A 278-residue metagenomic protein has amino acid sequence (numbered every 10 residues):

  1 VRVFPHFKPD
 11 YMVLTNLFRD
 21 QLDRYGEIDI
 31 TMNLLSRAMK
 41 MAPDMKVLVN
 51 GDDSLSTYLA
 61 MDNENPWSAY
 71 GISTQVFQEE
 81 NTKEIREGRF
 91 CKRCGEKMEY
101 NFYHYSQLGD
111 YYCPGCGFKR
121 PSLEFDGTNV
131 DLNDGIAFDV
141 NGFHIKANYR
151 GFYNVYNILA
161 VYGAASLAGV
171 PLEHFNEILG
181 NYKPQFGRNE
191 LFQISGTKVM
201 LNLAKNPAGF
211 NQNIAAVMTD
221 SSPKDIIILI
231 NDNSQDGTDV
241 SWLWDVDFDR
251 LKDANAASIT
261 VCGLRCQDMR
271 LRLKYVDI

Functional and structural regions predicted by a protein language model:
R2-N101: Flexible active-site lid/hinge loop adjacent to a nucleotide/diphosphate and Mg2+-phosphate binding pocket
H6-N16, Q107-S122, Y149-G180: A conserved, hydrophobic alpha-helical segment in the catalytic core of large ATP/adenylate-utilizing enzymes
F18-R24, G196-M200, L229-Q235: Short, basic, glycine/proline-bearing loop/turn elements
A42-V47, K198, D253-T260: Short active-site oxyanion
S73-A137, N148, A254: Cys/His-rich short segments
F118, D131-N133, A164-M200, A204: Gly/charged, well-structured mid-domain segments that form the phosphate/adenylate-handling core of ATP-dependent
D139-A147, F192-T197: Glycine/charged-rich beta-loop-alpha catalytic/anionic-binding loops adjacent to active sites
Q185, L203-D277: Active-site beta-alpha connecting loops in nucleotide-dependent enzymes
